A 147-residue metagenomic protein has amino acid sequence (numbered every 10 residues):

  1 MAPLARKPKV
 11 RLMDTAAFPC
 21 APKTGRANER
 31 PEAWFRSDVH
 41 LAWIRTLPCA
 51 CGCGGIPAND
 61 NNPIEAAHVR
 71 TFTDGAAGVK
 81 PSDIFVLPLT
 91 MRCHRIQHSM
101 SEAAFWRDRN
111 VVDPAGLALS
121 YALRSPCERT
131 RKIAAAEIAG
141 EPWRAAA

Functional and structural regions predicted by a protein language model:
M1-L41, T46-P63, D74, L123-A147: A boundary/linker detector
I44, H68, T90: Divalent metal-coordination and catalytic microenvironments
G54, V86-D108: Short Cys/His-centered divalent metal-binding micro-motifs
P57-R70, S99-A103: Short Cys/His-rich "knuckle" micro-motifs
E65-A66, D83, R95-I96, A115 (+1 more regions): Charged, low-complexity intrinsically disordered segments
H68-D74, F105-P114: Short cysteine/histidine-rich metal-coordination sites, predominantly Zn2+-binding motifs
T73-V86: Short linker/helix segments within small regulatory modules
V112-L117, I138-G140: Short, highly charged C-terminal tails/helix-capping segments
